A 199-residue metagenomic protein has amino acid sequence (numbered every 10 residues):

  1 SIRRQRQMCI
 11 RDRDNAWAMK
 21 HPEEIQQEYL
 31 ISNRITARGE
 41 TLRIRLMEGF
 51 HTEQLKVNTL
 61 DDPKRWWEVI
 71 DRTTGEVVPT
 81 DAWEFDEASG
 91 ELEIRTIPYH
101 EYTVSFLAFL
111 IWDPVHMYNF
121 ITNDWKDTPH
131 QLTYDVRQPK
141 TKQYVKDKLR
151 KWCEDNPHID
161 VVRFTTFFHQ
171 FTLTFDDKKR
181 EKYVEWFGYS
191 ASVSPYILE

Functional and structural regions predicted by a protein language model:
S1-R6, I10: Single conserved hydrophobic/aromatic residue that forms the stacking wall/gate of nucleotide- or nucleobase-binding
R13-N15, T166: A cross-domain feature marking catalytic cores of carbohydrate-active enzymes and several ubiquitous metabolic/repair
A18: A short acidic, often aromatic-flanked loop/helix-cap motif at beta-alpha or helix-coil junctions that lines enzyme
P22-E199: Polysaccharide-binding and catalytic clefts of secreted carbohydrate-active enzymes
